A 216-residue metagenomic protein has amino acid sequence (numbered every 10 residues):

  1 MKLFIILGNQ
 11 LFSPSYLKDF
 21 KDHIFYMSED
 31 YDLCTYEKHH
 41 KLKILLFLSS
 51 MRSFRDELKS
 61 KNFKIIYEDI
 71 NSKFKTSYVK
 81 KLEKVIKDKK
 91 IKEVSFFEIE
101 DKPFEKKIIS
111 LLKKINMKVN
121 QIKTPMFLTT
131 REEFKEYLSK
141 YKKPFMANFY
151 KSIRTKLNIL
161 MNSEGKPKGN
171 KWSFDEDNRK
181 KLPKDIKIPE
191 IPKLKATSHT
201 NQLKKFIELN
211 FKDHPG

Functional and structural regions predicted by a protein language model:
M1-I70: N-terminal beta-strand-loop-alpha-helix module at the start of alpha/beta ligand-binding or catalytic domains
N71-T76: Acidic-and-aromatic substrate-binding clefts and catalytic sites of carbohydrate-active enzymes
S77-G216: Beta-rich, aromatic/charged-enriched effector core domains that present basic-aromatic interfaces for binding
